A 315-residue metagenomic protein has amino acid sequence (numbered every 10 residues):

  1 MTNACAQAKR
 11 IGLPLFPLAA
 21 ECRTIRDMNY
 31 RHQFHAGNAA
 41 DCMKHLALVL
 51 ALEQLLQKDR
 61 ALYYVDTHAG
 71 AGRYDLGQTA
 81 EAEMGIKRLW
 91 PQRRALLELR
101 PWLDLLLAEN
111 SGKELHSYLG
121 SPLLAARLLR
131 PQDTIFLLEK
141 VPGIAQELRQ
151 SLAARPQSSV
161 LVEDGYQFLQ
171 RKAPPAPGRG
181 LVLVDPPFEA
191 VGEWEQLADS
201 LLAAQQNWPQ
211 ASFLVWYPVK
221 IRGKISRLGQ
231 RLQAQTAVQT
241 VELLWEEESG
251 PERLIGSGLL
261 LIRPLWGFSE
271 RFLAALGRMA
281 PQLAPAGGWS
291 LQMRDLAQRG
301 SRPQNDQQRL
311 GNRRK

Functional and structural regions predicted by a protein language model:
A4-A6: Short hydrophobic alpha-helical segments enriched in small aliphatic residues
F16-K315: Class I S-adenosyl-L-methionine-dependent methyltransferase catalytic core
